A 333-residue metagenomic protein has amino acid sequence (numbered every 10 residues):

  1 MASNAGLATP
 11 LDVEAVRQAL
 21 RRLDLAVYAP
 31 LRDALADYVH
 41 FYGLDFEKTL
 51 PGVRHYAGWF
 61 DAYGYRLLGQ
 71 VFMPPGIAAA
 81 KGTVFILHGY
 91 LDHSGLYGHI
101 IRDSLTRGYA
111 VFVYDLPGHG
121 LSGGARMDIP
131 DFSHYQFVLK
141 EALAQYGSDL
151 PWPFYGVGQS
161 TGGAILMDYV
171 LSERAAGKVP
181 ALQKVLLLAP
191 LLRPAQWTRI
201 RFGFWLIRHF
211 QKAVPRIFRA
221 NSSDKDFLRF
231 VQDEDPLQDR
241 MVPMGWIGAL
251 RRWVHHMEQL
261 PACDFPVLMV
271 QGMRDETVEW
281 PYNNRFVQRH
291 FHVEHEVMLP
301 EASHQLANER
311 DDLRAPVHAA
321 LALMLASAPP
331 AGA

Functional and structural regions predicted by a protein language model:
M1-D61, L67-P75: An N-terminal hydrophobic leader/cap segment in hydrolases
G89-D92, M273: Active-site glycine-rich loops that stabilize anionic/oxyanionic intermediates across multiple enzyme folds
L91-L96, H119-L150: Catalytic nucleophile-loop/oxyanion-hole region of alpha/beta-hydrolase and closely related hydrolase-like folds
S94, I101-A125: Conserved alpha/beta-hydrolase
Y155-W246: Alpha/beta-hydrolase-fold enzymes
C263, M269-Q271, D275: Short beta-strand/loop motif that positions the catalytic acidic residue of the alpha/beta-hydrolase fold
F265, E279-Q288: Short alpha-helix in the alpha/beta-hydrolase fold that links the catalytic acid
V293-A333: Catalytic active-site module of serine/aspartate enzymes centered on a nucleophile-bearing elbow/loop
